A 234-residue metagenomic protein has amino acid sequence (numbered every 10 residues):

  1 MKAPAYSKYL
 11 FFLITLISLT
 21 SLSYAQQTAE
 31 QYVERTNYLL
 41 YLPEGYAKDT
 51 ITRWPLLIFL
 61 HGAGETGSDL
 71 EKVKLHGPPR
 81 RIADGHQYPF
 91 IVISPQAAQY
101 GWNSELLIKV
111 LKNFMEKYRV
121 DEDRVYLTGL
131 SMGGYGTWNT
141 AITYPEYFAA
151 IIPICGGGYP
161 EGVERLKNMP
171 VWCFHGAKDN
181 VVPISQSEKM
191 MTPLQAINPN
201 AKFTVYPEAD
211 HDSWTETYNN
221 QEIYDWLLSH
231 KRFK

Functional and structural regions predicted by a protein language model:
M1-F11: Bacterial N-terminal signal peptides that target proteins for export
F11-T20: Bacterial N-terminal signal peptides
L22-L56, Y135, T140, I152 (+4 more regions): A domain-start/cap signature at the N-terminus of enzymes
G45-T52, Y100-S131, P145: Gly/Ser-rich "nucleophile elbow"/oxyanion-hole loop immediately N-terminal to the catalytic nucleophile in hydrolases
L56, L60-L107: Active-site machinery of serine-nucleophile hydrolases
L70-A83, K109-V110, C155-V163, S185 (+1 more regions): Alpha-helical scaffolding within the catalytic cores of extracellular/periplasmic polymer-degrading hydrolases
E116-K117, D123-K167: Primarily recognizes the serine-hydrolase "nucleophile elbow" in alpha/beta-hydrolase and SGNH/GDSL folds
P170-F174, K178-K234: C-terminal catalytic histidine-bearing segment of alpha/beta-hydrolase fold enzymes
